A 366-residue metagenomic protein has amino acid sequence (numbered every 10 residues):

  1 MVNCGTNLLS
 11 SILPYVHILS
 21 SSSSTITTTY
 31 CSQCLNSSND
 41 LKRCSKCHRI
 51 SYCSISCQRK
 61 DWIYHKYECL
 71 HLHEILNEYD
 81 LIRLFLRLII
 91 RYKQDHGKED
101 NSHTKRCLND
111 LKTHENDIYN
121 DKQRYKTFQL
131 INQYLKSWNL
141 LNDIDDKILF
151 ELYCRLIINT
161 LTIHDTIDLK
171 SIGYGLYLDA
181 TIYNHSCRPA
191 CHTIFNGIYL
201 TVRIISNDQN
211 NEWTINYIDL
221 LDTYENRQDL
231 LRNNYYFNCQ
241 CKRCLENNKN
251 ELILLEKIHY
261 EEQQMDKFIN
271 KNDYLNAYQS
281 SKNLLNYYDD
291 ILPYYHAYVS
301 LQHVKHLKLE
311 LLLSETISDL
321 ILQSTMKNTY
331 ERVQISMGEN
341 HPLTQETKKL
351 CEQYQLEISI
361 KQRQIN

Functional and structural regions predicted by a protein language model:
M1-N366: Short alpha-helical interaction motifs and adjacent low-complexity tails used for partner binding in regulatory proteins
